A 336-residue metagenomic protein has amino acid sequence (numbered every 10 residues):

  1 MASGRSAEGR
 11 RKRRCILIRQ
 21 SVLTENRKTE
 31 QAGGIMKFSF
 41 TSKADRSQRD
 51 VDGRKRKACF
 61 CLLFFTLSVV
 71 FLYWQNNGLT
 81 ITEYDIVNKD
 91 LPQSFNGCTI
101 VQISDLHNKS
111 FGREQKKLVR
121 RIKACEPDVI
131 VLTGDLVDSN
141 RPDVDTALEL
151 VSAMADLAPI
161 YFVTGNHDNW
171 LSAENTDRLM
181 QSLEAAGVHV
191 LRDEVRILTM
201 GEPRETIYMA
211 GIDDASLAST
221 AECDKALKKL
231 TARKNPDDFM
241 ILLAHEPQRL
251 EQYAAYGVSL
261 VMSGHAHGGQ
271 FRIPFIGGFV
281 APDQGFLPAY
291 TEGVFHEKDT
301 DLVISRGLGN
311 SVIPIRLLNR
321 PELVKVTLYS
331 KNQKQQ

Functional and structural regions predicted by a protein language model:
R5-G53: N-terminal Lys/Arg-rich, disordered targeting/topogenic segments
I35-S94: N-terminal membrane-anchoring alpha-helices
N88-V101, R196-A210, H296-D301: Beta-strand-turn-beta hairpins that frame and shape the catalytic cleft of phosphate-ester-processing enzymes
C98-H189: Membrane-embedded segments
Q102-S104, V129-G134, P159-N166, L191-D193 (+3 more regions): Active-site neighborhood of phospho(di)ester-bond hydrolases with catalytic His/Asp-centered motifs
H107-N108, L136-S139, N166-W170, R196-L198 (+4 more regions): Solvent-exposed loop/turn segments at secondary-structure junctions within structured extracellular/periplasmic domains
D177-V188, T199-L243, L250-E251, Y256 (+1 more regions): Binuclear metal-dependent hydrolase catalytic cores centered on His/Asp/Glu-rich metal-binding motifs
P247-V324, Q333: Conserved beta-sheet core of the metallophosphoesterase superfamily
